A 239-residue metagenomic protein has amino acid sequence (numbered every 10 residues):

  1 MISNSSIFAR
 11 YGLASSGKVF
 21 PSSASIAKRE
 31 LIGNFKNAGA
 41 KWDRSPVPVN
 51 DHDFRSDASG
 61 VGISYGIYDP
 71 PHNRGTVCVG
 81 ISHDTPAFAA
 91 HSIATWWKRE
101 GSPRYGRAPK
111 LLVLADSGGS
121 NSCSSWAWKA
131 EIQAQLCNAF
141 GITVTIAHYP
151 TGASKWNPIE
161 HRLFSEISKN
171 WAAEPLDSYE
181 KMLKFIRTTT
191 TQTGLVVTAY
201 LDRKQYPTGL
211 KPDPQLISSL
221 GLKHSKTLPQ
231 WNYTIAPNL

Functional and structural regions predicted by a protein language model:
M1-P48: Charge-mixed, compositionally biased segments that are often intrinsically disordered regulatory tracts
I2-S6, P86-W96, S125-I132: Well-ordered, non-membrane alpha-helical segments in soluble/globular domains
V47-L114, G118-G119: Electropositive, glycine- and tryptophan-enriched low-complexity nucleic-acid-binding patches
K110-S117, I146-T151, F185-I186: Extended hydrophobic secondary-structure segments that form protein cores and membrane-embedded regions
A115-W128, P150-W156: Acidic, metal-coordinating catalytic cores used for nucleic-acid/nucleotide bond scission and strand-transfer chemistry
W128-I146: Two-metal-ion acidic nuclease core segments, chiefly of the RNase H-like superfamily
I146-S168: RNase H-like two-metal-ion nuclease catalytic core shared by retroviral integrases and related mobile-element nucleases
A173-L239: C-terminal accessory extensions appended to soluble enzyme cores
